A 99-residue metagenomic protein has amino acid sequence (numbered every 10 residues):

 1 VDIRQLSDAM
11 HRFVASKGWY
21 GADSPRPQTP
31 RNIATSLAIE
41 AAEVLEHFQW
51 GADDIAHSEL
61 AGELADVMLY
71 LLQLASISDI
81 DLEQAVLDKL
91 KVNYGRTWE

Functional and structural regions predicted by a protein language model:
V1-L64, M68-E99: Flexible "arm" and connector segments at domain edges
